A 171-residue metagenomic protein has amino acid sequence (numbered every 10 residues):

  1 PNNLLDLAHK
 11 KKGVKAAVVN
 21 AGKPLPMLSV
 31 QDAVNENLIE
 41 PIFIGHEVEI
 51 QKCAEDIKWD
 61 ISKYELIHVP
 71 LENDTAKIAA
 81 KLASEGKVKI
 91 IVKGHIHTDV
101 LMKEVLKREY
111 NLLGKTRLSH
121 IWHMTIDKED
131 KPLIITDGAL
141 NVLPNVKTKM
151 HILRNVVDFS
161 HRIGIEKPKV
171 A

Functional and structural regions predicted by a protein language model:
P1-A171: Anion-binding alpha/beta catalytic cores of soluble intermediary-metabolism enzymes, centered on
